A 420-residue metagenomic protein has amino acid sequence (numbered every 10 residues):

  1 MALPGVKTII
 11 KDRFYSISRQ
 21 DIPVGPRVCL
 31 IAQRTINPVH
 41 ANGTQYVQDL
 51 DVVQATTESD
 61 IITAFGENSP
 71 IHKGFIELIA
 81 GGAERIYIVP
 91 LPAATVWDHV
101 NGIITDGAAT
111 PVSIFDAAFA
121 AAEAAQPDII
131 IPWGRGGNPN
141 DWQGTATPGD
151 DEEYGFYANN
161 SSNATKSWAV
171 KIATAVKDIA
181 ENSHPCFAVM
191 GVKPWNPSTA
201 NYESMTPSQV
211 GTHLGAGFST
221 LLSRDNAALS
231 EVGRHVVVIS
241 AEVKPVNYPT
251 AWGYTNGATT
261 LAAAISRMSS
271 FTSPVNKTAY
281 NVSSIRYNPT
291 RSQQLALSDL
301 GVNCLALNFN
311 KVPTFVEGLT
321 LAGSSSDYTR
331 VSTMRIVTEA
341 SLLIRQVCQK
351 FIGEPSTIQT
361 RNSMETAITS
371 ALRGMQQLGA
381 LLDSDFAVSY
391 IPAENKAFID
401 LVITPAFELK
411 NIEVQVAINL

Functional and structural regions predicted by a protein language model:
L3-G5, I10-S18, P23-D49, V53 (+4 more regions): A glycine- and small-residue-enriched flexible loop/hinge signal that marks low-structured segments
R34-N37, P90-A93, I418-L420: Short beta-strand-to-coil "C-cap" segments at the C-terminal boundary of structured domains/repeats, marking
I36-P38, A93-T95, G137, A406-K410: Generic "edge-of-domain/loop-turn" microfeature
G43-A94: N-terminal assembly/attachment segments of tailed bacteriophage virion structural proteins
Q54-T56, H72-K73, D106-A108, G149-E152 (+2 more regions): Short, low-complexity, polar/charged sequence segments that are solvent-exposed and flexible
I86, A188, F386-V388: Generic structural motif
H99-T105, L381-L420: Compositionally biased, low-complexity/repeat regions
S356-E394: C-terminal structured domain segments
